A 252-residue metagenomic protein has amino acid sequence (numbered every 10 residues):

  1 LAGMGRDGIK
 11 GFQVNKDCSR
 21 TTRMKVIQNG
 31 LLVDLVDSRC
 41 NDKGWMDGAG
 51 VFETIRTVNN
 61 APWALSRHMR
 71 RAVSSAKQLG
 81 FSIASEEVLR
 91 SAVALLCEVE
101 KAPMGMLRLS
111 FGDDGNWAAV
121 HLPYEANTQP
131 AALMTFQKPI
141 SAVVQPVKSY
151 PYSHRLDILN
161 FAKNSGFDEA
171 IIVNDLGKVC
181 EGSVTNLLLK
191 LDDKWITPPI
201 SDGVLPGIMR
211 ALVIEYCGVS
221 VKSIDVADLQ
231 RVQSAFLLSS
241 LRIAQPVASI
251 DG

Functional and structural regions predicted by a protein language model:
G8-R23: Short, Lys/Arg-enriched N-terminal segments with co-localized hydrophobic residues within the first ~10-30 amino acids
R20-V99, G112-D251: Helix-start/capping segments and mature chain N-termini
A102-L107, N160: Hydrophobic alpha-helical interaction segments
